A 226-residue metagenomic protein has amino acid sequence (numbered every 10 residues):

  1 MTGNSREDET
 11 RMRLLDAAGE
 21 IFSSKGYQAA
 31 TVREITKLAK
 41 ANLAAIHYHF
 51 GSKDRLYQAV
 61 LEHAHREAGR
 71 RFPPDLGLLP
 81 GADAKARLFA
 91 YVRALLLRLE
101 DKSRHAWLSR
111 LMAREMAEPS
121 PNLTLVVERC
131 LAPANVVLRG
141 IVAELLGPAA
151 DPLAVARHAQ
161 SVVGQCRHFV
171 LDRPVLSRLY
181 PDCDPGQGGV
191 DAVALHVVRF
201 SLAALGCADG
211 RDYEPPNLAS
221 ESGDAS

Functional and structural regions predicted by a protein language model:
M1-E9, R178, R211-S226: N-terminal intrinsically disordered/low-complexity leader segments
R13, I21-R55, A59: Helix-turn-helix
L14-F22, V162, S201: Short hydrophobic clusters on alpha-helical segments that form packing/core surfaces in small helical domains
Q58-A64, C130: Alpha-helical DNA-contacting segments of helix-turn-helix folds
A64-L76: Conserved phosphoryl-transfer catalytic core
P73-L108, V155-V162: Hydrophobic alpha-helical connector segments
F89, R93, L125, R199 (+2 more regions): Intrinsic, short, N-terminal disordered tails of RNA polymerase sigma-factor systems
S109-L111, L123-N135, I141-V198, A208-N217: Hydrophobic/aromatic-rich alpha-helical bundle segments in the mid-to-C-terminal region
